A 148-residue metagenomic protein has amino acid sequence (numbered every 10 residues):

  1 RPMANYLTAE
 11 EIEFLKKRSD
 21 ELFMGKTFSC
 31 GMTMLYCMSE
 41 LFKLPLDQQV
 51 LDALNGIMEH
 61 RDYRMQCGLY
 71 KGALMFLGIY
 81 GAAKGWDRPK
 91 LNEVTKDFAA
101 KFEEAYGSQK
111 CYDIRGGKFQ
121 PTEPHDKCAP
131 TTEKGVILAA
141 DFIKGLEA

Functional and structural regions predicted by a protein language model:
P2-G25: Polybasic, low-complexity association/targeting segments
P2-M3, G25-P45, D97-Y106: An acidic intrinsically disordered interaction segment
A4-E11, M38-N55, A105-D113: Acidic-glycine-rich active-site phosphate/pyrophosphate-binding loop
N5-L7, L91, T95-A148: C-terminal binding/interaction regions
K17-G25, G56-M65, F119-P124: A short glycine/serine-rich beta->alpha loop
Y36-E40, M75-A82, I137-D141: Short glycine/serine- and small hydrophobic-enriched flexible loop segments
L41-D52, I79-V94: Phosphate-handling active-site elements
N55-G85: Helix-adjacent hinge/juxtasegments
